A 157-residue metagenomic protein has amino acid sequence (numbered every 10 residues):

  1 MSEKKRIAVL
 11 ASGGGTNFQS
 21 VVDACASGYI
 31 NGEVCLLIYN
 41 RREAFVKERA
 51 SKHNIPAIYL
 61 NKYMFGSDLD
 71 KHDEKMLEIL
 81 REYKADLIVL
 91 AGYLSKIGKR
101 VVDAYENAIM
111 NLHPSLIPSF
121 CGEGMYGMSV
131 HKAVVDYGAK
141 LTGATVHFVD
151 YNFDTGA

Functional and structural regions predicted by a protein language model:
M1-A157: One-carbon transfer enzymes
